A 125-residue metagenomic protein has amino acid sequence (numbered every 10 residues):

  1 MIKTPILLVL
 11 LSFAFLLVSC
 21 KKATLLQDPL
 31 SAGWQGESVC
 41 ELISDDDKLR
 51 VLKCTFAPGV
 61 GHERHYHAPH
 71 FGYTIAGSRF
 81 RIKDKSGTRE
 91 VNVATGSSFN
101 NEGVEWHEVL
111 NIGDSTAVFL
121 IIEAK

Functional and structural regions predicted by a protein language model:
M1-V9: Bacterial N-terminal signal peptides that target proteins for export
L16-S19: C-terminal motif of bacterial Sec signal peptides marking the signal peptidase cleavage site
K21-Q27: Bacterial lipoprotein signal-peptidase II cleavage site
G33-G61, G72: A short glycine-rich, His/Asp/Glu-containing loop-to-beta-strand
G59-H62, S98-L110: Histidine-centered metal-chelating micro-motifs
H67-S86: Glycine- and acidic-residue-biased ligand/ion/polar-headgroup-sensing regions
G77, V104-K125: Ligand-binding loop in jelly-roll beta-barrel domains
S86-V104: Short acidic-glycine-tyrosine-enriched beta hairpin
